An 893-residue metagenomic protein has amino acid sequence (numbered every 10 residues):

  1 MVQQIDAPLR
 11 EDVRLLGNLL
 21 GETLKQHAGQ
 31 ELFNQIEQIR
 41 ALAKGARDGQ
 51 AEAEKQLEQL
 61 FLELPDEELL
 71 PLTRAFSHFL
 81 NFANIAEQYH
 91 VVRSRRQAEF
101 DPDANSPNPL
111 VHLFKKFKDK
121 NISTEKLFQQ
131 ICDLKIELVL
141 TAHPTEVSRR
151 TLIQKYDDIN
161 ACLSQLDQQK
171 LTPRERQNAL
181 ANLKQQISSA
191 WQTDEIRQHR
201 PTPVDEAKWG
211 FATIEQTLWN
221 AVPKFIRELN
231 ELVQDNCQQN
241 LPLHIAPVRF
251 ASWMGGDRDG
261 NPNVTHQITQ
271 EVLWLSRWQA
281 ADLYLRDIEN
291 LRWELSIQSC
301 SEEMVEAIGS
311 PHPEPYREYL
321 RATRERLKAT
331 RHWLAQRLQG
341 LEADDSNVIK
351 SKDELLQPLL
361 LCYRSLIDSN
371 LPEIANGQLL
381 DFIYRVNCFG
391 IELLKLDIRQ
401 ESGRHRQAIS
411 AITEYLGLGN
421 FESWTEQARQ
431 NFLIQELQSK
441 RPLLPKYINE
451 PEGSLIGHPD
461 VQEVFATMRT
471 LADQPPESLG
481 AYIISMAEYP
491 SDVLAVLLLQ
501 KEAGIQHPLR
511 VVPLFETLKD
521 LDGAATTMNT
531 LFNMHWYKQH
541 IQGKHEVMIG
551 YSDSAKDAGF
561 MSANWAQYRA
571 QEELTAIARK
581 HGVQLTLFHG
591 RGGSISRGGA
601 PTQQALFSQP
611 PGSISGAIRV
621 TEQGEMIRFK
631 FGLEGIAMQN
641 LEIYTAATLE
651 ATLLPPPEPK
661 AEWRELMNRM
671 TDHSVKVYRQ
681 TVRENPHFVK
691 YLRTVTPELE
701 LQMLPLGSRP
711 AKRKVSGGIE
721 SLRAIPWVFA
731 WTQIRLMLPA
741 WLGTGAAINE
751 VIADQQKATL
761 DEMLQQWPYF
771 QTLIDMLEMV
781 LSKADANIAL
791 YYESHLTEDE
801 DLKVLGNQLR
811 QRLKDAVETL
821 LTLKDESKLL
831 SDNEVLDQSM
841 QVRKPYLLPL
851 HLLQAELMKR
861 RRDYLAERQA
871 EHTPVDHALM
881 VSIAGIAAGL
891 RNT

Functional and structural regions predicted by a protein language model:
M1-I434, D460, L509, G599 (+5 more regions): Often metal-dependent polyanion-binding catalytic scaffolds in large enzymes
M1-I5, E58, I196-E215, H266 (+10 more regions): Glycine- and acidic
V2-I5, R14-G17, T23-K25, E54-H78 (+17 more regions): Acidic, glycine-enriched catalytic cores built around paired aspartates
L20, F225, L229, L366 (+5 more regions): Hydrophobic alpha-helical packing residues
L80, S252-R258, L393, Q400 (+4 more regions): Short, flexible loop/turn elements at secondary-structure junctions
I136, T141, E146-R149, I153 (+11 more regions): Structured alpha-helical segments in the cores of large, soluble enzyme domains
E195, H199, A408, L416-K538 (+2 more regions): Core mixed alpha/beta domains of very large multi-subunit molecular machines
V264-W293, K501-K676: Catalytic or ion-translocation cores adjacent to nucleophile or general acid/base/metal-coordination motifs in diverse
